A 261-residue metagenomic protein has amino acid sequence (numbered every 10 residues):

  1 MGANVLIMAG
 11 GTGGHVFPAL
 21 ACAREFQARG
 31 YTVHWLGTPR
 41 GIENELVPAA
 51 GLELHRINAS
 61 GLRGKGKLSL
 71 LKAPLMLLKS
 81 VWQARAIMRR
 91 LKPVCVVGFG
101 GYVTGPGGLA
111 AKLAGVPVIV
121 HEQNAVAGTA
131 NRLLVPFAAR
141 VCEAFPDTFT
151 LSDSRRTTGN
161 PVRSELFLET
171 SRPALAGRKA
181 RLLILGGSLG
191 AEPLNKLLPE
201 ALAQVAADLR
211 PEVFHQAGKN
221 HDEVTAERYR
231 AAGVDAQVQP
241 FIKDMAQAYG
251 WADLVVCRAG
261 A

Functional and structural regions predicted by a protein language model:
N4-G10, R29-K79, K219-H221: Conserved nucleotide-sugar phosphate-binding/catalytic loop shared by glycosyltransferases and other
H15-F26: Short amphipathic alpha-helix
T32, I42, E53, K112-S171: Active-site-proximal region of nucleotide-activated glycan assembly enzymes, centered on histidine/acidic-rich loops
G41, L46, A50, S171-C257: Donor-nucleotide binding loops and adjacent catalytic segments primarily of GT-B fold Leloir glycosyltransferases
K72-I87, Q239-K243, R258: Glycine-rich, highly charged phosphate/nucleotide-binding loops
Q83-V97, T104-I119, R132-P136: Glycosyltransferases and closely related glycan-assembly transferases that use nucleotide-activated donors
G100-G101, P146, G187, G218 (+1 more regions): Short glycine-/small-residue-rich Rossmann-like dinucleotide-binding loops
